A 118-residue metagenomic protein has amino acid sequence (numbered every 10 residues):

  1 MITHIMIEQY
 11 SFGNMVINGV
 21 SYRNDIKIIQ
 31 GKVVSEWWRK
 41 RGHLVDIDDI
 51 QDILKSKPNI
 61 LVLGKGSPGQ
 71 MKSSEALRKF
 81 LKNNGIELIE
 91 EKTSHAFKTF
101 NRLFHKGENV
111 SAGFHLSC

Functional and structural regions predicted by a protein language model:
M1-D46, R102-C118: Non-catalytic interface/targeting segments
I26-K32, K57, K65-S67: Generic secondary-structure microfeatures
V45-K55: A short, acidic, amphipathic alpha-helical segment used as a generic capping/interface helix at domain edges
I50, L77-R78, F100: Short amphipathic alpha-helical segments and helix-helix/interface helices
K55-S56, K106: Alpha-helix C-cap/termination motif
P58-E91: Mid-chain, well-packed structural core segment of small domains
T93-K98: Short acidic loop-to-helix transition motifs that present clustered carboxylates
